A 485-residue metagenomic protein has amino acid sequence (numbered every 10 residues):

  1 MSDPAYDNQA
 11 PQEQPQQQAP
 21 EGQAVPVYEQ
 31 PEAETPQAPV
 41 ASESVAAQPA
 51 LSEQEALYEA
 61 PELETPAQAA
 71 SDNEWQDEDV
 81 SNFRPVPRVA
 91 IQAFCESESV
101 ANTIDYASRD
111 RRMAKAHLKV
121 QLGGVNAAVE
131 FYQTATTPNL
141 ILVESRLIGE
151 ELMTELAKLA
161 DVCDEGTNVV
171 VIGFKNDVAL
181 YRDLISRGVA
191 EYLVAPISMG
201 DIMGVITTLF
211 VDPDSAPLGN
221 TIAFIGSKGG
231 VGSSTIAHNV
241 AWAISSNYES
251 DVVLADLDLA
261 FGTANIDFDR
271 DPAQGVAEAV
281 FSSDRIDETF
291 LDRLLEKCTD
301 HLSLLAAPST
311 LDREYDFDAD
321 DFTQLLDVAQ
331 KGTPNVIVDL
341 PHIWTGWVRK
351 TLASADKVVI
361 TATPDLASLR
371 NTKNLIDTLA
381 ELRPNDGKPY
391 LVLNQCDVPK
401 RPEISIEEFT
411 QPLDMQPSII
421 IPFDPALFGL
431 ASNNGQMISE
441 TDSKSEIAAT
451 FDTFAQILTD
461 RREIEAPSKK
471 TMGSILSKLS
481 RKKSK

Functional and structural regions predicted by a protein language model:
P87, C396-D397, T410-I438, F451: Beta-strand-loop-alpha "switch" segments that mediate conformational coupling across diverse proteins
G124-Y132, T137-A160: Conserved phosphotransfer microenvironments
I197-V205: C-terminal output helix
N220-I266: Walker A/P-loop phosphate-binding motif and the immediately C-terminal alpha-helix
N247-L304: Phosphate-binding loop that captures ATP/GTP phosphates
V276, N434-A449: C-terminal boundary of histidine-terminating zinc-finger modules
A306-V348: Phosphate-binding/switch loop-helix module in NTP-utilizing enzymes
V328, T345-D365: Inter-motif core of Ras-like GTPase G domains
